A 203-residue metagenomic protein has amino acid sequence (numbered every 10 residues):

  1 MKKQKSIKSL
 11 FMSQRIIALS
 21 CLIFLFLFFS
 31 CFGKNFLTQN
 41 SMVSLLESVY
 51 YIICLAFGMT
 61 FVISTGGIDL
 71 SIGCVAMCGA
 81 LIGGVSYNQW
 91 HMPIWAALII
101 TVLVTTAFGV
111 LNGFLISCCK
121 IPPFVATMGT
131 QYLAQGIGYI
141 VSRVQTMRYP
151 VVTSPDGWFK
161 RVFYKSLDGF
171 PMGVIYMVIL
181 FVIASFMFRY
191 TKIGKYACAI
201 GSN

Functional and structural regions predicted by a protein language model:
M1-S20, F28, L37: Transmembrane alpha-helical segments of polytopic membrane transport and secretion proteins
I7-Q14, Q39-E47, W90-A96, R161-I175: Interfacial loop-to-helix junctions that mark the boundaries of transmembrane helices in multi-pass membrane
R15-S20, L45, I53, C74-C78 (+3 more regions): Hydrophobic alpha-helical transmembrane segments
C21-L37, T65, V141-S142, S185-G194: Structural signal for alpha-helical transmembrane segments and their membrane-water exit/capping regions in multi-pass
L25-W90, L115-K120: Single transmembrane alpha-helix segments in multi-pass membrane proteins
H91-Q131: Alpha-helical transmembrane segments within multi-pass membrane transporters and channels
P123-T191: Transmembrane helix-bundle core of multi-pass membrane transporters and related energy-transducing complexes
I193-N203: Short cytoplasmic-facing helical segments at TM-TM junctions of multi-pass membrane proteins
